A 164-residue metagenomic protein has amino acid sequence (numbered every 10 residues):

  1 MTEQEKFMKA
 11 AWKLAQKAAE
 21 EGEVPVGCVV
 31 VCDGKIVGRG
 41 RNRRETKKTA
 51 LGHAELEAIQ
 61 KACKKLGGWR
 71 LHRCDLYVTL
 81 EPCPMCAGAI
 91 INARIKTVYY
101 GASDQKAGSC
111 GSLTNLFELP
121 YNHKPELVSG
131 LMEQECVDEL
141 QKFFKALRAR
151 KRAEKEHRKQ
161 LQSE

Functional and structural regions predicted by a protein language model:
M1-E21, M85, A89-E164: Zinc-dependent deaminase
G22-V26, H72: Short, basic and Ser/Thr-rich N-terminal targeting/leader segments
V26-G34: Short beta-strand scaffold segments in enzyme catalytic cores
C28, G67-G68, F117-L119: Short secondary-structure boundary/capping segments
R44-T46: A short acidic/small-residue loop/turn micro-motif
L51, L56, Q60-A93, T97: Helix-adjacent hinge/juxtasegments
